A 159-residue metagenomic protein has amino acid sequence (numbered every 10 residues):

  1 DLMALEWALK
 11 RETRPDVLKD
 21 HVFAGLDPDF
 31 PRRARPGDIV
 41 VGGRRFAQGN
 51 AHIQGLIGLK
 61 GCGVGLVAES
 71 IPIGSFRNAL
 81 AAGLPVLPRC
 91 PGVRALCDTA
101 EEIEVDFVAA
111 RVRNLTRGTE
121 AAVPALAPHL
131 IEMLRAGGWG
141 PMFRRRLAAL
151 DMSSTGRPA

Functional and structural regions predicted by a protein language model:
L2-A109: Feature captures the catalytic cores and cofactor-binding loops of soluble hydro-lyases/lyases that act on carboxylate
F76, A81-A159: Acidic, glycine-rich flexible loop/linker segments
